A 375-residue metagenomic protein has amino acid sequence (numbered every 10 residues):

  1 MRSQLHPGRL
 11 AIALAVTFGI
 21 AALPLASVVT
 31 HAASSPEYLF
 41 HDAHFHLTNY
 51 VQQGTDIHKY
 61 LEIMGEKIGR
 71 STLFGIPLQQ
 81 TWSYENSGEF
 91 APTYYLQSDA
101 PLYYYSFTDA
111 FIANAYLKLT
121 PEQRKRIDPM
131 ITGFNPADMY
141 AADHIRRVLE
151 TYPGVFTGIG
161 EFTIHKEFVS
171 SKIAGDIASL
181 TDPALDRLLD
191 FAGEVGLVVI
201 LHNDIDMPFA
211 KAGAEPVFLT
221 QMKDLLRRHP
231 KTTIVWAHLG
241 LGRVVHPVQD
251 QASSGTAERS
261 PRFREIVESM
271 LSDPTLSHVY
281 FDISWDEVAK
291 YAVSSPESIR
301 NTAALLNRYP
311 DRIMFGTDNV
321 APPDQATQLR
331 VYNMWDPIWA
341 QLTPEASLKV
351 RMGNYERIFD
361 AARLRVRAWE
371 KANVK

Functional and structural regions predicted by a protein language model:
S3-Q4, I12, V29-A43, Q52 (+4 more regions): Mid-to-C-terminal alpha-helical segments outside catalytic/metal-binding sites
A11-S27: Bacterial N-terminal signal peptides
A33, Y38, S87-M207, K211-A214: Active-site gating/metal-coordination segments in enzymes
H41-F45, R70-F74, I127-I131, G158-G160 (+4 more regions): Hydrophobic faces of well-ordered beta-strands that scaffold small-molecule active sites in alpha/beta enzyme cores
L47-T55, L78-W82, L102-T108, F134-A142 (+7 more regions): Acidic-and-aromatic substrate-binding clefts and catalytic sites of carbohydrate-active enzymes
T48-L119: N-terminal carbohydrate-binding/catalytic regions of secreted carbohydrate-active enzymes
T55-H58, Y94-Y116, A141-I145, A178-D186 (+4 more regions): Well-ordered, non-membrane alpha-helical segments in soluble/globular domains
K166, I173-M314: Catalytic pocket-lining loop regions of alpha/beta-barrel enzymes, especially the amidohydrolase/enolase/GH5 lineages
